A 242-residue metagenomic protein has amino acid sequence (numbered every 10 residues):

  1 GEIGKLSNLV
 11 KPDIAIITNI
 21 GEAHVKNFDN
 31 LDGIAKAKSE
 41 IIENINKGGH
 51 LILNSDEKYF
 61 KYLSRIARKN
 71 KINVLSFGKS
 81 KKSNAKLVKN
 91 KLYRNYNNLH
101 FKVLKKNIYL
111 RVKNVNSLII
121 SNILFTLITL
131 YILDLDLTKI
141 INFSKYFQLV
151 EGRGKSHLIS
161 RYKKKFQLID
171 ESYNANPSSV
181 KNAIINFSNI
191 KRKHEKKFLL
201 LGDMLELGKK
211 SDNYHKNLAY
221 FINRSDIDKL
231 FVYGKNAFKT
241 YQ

Functional and structural regions predicted by a protein language model:
G1, F28, K61, I120 (+2 more regions): Loop/helix-junction capping segments adjacent to catalytic residues or to phosphate/diphosphate-binding pockets
G1, K36-A37, K139, N182 (+1 more regions): Short, conserved clusters of charged catalytic residues that mark active-site and nucleotide-handling motifs
G1-I3, L168-N174: Switch II (G3) loop of P-loop NTPases
E2-K5, Y62-I66, N182-N186, N217: A short acidic, amphipathic alpha-helical/loop segment
S7, K11-Q167, R192-E195, Y220-K229 (+1 more regions): Acidic, Mg2+-coordinating active-site environments of NTP-dependent enzymes
V150, S172-Q242: Active-site beta-alpha connecting loops in nucleotide-dependent enzymes
